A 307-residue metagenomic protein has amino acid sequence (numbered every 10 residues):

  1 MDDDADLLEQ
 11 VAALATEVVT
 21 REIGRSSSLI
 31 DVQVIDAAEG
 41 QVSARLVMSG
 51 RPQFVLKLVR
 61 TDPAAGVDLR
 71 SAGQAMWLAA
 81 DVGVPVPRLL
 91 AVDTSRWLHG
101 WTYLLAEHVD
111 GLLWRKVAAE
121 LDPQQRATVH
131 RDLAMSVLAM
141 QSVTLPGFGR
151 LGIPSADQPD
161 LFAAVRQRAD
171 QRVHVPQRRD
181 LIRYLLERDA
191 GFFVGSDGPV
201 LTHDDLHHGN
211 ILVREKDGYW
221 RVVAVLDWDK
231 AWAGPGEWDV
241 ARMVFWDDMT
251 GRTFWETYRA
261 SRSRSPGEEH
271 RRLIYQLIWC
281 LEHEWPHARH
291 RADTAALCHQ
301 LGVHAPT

Functional and structural regions predicted by a protein language model:
M1-E9, M76: Phosphate/pyrophosphate-binding loops and the adjoining catalytic core of nucleotide-dependent enzymes
L7-S27, W97, D110, E120 (+3 more regions): An alpha-helical support segment within catalytic cores of ATP-dependent transferases
A12-A13, G73, R252-W255: Short, surface-exposed alpha-helical segments at coil->helix boundaries
R25-I35: Short secondary-structure junctions
Q33-P154: ATP-binding pocket architecture of kinase catalytic cores
E39-V47, V55, L89, R183-W238: Active-site acidic catalytic loop and adjacent metal/ATP-binding pocket of ATP-dependent phosphoryl transfer enzymes
R60, D110, H207-H208, K230 (+1 more regions): Short, glycine/acidic-enriched loop or turn micro-motifs at the edges of active sites
R131, K230-T307: Helix-rich C-terminal or lid/interface subdomains of diverse kinases
